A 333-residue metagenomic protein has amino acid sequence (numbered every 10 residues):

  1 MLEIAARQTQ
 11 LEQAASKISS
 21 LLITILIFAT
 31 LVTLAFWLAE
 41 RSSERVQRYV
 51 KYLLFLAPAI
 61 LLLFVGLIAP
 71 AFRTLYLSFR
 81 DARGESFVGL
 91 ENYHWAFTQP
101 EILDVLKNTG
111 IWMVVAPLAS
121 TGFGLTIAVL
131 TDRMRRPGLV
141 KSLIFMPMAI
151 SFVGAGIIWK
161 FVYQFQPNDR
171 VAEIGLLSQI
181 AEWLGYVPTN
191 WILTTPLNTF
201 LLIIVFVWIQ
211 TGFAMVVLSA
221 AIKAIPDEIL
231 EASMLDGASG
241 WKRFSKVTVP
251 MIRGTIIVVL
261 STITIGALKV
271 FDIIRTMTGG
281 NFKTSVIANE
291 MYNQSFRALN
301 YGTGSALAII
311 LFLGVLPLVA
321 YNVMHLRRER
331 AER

Functional and structural regions predicted by a protein language model:
M1-F55, R136-V140, V323-R333: Transmembrane alpha-helical segments of polytopic membrane transport and secretion proteins
K51-R333: A structural signal for multi-pass alpha-helical bundles of membrane permease subunits that mediate small-molecule
